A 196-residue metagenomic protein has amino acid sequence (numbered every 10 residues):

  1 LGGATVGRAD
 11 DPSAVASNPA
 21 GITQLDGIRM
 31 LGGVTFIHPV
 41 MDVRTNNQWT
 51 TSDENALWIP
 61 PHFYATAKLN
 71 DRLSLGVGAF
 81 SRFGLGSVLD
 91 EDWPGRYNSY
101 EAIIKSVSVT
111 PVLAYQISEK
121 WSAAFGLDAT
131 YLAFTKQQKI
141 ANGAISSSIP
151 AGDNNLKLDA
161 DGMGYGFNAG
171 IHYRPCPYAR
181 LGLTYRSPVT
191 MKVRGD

Functional and structural regions predicted by a protein language model:
L1-G2, T23-V40: Transmembrane beta-strand segments of Gram-negative outer membrane beta-barrel proteins
T5-V6, D10, G27, M41-T50 (+1 more regions): Outer-membrane beta-barrel porins/channels
G7-A16, A20-I22: Periplasmic N-terminal accessory/gating domains of Gram-negative outer-membrane beta-barrel systems
